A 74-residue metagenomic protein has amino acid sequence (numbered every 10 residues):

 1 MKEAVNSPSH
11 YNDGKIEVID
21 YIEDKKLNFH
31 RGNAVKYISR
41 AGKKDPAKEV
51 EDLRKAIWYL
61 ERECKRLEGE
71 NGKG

Functional and structural regions predicted by a protein language model:
M1-G74: Intrinsically disordered, low-complexity regulatory regions that flank transcription factor DNA-binding cores
